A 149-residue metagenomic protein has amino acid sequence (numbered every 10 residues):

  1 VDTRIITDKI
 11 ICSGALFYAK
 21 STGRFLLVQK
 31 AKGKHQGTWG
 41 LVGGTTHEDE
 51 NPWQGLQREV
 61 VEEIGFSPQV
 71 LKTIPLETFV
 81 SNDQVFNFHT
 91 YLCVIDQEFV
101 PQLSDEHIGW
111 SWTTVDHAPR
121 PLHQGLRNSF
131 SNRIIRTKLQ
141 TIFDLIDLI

Functional and structural regions predicted by a protein language model:
V1-L26: Conserved N-terminal beta-strand and adjoining loop/helix that marks the start of the Nudix/MutT-like hydrolase domain
F17-A19, Q29, V94-I95, T114: Residue-level signal for short segments within beta-strands and strand-turn junctions of well-structured beta-sheet
K20-T22, K32, T46: Short, glycine/serine-rich, charged loops/turns that create anion-binding and catalytic segments at active sites
T22-K30, E98-S104: Short, well-ordered strand-loop elements centered on a beta-strand within folded domains, enriched for acidic residues
K30-A31, I149: Short, well-ordered beta-to-alpha junction loops that form the rim of enzyme active sites and present histidine/acidic
K34-G37: A conserved beta-turn-beta hairpin within the catalytic core of GNAT-like acetyltransferases that forms part
G40-L41: A short gly/proline-enriched turn/hairpin at secondary-structure junctions
G44-I134, D147-I149: Unchanged
